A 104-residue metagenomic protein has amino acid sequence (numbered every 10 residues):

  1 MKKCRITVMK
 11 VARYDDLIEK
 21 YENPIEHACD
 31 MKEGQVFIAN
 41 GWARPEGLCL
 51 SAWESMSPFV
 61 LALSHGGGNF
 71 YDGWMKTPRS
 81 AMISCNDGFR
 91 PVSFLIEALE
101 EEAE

Functional and structural regions predicted by a protein language model:
M1-K3, D30-E33, E101: A short, structured loop/turn motif at beta-sheet edges
K2, R13-E22: Short, structured beta-strand/loop micro-motifs enriched in basic residues and often containing a Trp
K3-T7, S93-L95: Beta-strand secondary-structure signal
K10-A12, E100: Beta-strand elements of well-folded, non-transmembrane domains
D15-L17, L48, A103: Intrinsically disordered, low-complexity acidic/polar segments
K20-R44: Short, flexible N-terminal segments of the mature chain
R44-E54: Short, Lys/Arg- and Gly-enriched loop/turn segments at beta-strand edges
F59-E104: Short, compact, well-ordered microdomains
